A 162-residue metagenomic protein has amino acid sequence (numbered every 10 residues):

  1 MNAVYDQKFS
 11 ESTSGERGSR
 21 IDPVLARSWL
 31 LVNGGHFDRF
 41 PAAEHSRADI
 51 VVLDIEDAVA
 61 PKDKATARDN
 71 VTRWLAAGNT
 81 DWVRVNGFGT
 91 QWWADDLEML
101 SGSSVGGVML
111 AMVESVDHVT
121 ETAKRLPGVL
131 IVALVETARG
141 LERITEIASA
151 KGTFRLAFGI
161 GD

Functional and structural regions predicted by a protein language model:
Y5-D162: Conserved alpha/beta-domain cores
